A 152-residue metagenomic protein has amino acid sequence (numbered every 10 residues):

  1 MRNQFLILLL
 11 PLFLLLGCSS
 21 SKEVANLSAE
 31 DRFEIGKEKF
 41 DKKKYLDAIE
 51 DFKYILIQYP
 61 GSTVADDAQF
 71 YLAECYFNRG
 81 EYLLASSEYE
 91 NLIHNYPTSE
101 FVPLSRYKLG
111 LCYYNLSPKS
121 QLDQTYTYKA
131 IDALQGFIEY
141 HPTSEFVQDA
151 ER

Functional and structural regions predicted by a protein language model:
R2, L6, L14-R152: Acidic, polar-rich low-complexity tracts and alpha-helical solenoid repeat scaffolds
L9: Soluble catalytic regions of membrane-associated enzymes that act on cell-envelope and secretory-pathway components
